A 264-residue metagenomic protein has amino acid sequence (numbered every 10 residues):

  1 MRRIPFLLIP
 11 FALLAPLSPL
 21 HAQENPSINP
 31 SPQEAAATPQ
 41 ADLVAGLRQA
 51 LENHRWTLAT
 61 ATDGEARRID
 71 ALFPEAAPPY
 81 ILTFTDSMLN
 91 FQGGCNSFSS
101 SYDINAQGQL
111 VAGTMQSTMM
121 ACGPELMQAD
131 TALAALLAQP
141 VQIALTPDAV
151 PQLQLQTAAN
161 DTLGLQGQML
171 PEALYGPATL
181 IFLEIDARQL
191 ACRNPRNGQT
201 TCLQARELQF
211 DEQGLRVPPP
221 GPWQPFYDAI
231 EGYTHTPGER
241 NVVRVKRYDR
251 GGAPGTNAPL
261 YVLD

Functional and structural regions predicted by a protein language model:
M1-L7: Bacterial N-terminal signal peptides that target proteins for export
L7-P16: Bacterial N-terminal signal peptides
L17-T236, R240, K246-D264: Lipid interaction determinants
